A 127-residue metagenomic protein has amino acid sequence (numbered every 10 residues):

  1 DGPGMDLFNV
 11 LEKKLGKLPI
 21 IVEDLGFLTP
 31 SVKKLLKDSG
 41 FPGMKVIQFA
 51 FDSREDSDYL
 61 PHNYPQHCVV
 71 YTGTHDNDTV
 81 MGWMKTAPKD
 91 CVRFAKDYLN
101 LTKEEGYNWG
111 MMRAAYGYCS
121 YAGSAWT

Functional and structural regions predicted by a protein language model:
D1-T127: Catalytic cores of glycan-processing enzymes that make or break glycosidic bonds
